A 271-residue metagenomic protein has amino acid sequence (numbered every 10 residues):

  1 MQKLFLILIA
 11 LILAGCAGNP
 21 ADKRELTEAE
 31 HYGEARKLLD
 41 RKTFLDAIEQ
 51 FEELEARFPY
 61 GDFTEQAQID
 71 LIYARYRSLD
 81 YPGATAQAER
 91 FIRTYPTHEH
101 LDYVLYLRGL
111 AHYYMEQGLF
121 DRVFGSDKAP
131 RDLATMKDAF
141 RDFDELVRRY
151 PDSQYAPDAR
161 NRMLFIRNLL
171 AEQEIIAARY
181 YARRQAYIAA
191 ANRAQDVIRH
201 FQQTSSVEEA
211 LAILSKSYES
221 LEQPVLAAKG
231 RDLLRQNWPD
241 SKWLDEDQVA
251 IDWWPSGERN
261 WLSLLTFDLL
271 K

Functional and structural regions predicted by a protein language model:
M1-C16: Sec-dependent bacterial lipoprotein signal peptides
I12, C16-K271: Acidic, polar-rich low-complexity tracts and alpha-helical solenoid repeat scaffolds
